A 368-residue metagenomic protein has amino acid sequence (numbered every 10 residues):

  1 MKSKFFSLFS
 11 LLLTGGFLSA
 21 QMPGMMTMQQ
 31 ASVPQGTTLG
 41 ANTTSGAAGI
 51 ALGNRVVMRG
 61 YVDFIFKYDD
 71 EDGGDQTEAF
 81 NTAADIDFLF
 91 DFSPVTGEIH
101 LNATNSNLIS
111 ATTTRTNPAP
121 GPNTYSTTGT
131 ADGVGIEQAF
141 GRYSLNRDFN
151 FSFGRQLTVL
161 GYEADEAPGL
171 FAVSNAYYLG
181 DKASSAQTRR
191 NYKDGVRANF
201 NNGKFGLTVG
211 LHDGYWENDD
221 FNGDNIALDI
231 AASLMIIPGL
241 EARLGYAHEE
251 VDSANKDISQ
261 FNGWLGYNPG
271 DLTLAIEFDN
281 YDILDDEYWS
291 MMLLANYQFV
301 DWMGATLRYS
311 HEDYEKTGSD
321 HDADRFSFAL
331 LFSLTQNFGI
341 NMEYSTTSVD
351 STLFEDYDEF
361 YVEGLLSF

Functional and structural regions predicted by a protein language model:
F5-F9, F17-D63: N-terminal periplasmic/intermembrane-space "pro-region" immediately following the signal or transit peptide
A41-A51, F90-P94, S144-F149, N202-K204 (+9 more regions): Outer-membrane beta-barrel proteins
T43-Y68, G73-G214, D224-I226, S233-P238 (+2 more regions): Outer membrane beta-barrel
D63-K67, N102-T104, Q156-T158, G210-Y215 (+9 more regions): Outer-membrane beta-barrel pore domains and translocons
D72-E78, T104-I109, A131-G133, A186-K193 (+5 more regions): Solvent-exposed loop/turn segments connecting transmembrane beta-strands in outer-membrane beta-barrel proteins
N202-G206, G223-N225, I230-T317, D324-R325: Detector for outer-membrane/organellar transmembrane beta-barrel domains, recognizing the amphipathic beta-strand
Y267, L330-L334, D356-F368: Outer-membrane beta-barrel "beta-signal"
S327-E343: C-terminal closing repeat unit and adjoining cap/tail of repeat-based domains
